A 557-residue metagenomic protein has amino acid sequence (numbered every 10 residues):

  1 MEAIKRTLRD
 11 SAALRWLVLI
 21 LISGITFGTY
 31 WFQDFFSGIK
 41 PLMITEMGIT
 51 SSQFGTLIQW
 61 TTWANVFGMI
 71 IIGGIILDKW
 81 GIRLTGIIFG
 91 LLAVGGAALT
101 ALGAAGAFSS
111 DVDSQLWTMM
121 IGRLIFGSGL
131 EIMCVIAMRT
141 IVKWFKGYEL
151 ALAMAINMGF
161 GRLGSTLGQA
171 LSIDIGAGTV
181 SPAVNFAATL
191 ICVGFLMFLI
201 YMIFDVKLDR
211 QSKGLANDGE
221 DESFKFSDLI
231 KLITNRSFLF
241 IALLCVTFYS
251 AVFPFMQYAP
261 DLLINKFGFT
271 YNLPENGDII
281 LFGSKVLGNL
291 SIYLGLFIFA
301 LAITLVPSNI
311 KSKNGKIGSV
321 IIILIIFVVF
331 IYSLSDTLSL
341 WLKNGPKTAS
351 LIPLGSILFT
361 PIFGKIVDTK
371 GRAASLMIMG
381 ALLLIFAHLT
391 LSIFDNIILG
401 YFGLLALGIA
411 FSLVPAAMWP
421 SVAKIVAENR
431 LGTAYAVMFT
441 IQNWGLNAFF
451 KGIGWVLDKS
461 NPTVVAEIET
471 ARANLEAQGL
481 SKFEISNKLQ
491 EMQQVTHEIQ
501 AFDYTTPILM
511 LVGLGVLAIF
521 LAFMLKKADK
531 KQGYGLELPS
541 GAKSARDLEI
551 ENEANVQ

Functional and structural regions predicted by a protein language model:
F36-K40, N235-A302, P307-N309, K313-S319 (+2 more regions): Extracytoplasmic gate region of multi-pass secondary transporters
Q59-I75, S350-F363: Central cavity-lining transmembrane alpha-helices of secondary-active solute carriers, predominantly the Major
F67-D111, L116: Conserved MFS/SLC helix-loop-helix module at the cytosolic interface between two early adjacent transmembrane helices
D78-G90, N309-G318, D368-A381: Cytoplasmic membrane-interface "Motif A"-like loop-to-helix N-cap segments of 12-TM Major Facilitator Superfamily
L116, G122-F160: Cytoplasmic helix-loop-helix junction between adjacent transmembrane helices in 12-TM secondary transporters
N157-D209: Helix-loop-helix hairpin linking two adjacent transmembrane segments in secondary transporters
M202-S227, Q532-A545: Flexible cytoplasmic inter-helical loops of multi-pass small-molecule transporters
K316-N344, S350, A373-M418: C-terminal transmembrane helical hairpin of 12-TM major facilitator-type secondary transporters
